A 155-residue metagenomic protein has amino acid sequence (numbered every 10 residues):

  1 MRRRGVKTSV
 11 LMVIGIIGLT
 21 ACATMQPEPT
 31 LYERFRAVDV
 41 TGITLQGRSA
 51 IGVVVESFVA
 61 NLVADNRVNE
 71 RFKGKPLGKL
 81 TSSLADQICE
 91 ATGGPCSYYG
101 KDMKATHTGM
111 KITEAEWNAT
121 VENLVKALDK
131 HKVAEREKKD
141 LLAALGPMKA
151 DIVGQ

Functional and structural regions predicted by a protein language model:
M1-M12: Bacterial N-terminal signal peptides that target proteins for export
C22-Q155: Core of compact, soluble alpha-helical bundle domains
